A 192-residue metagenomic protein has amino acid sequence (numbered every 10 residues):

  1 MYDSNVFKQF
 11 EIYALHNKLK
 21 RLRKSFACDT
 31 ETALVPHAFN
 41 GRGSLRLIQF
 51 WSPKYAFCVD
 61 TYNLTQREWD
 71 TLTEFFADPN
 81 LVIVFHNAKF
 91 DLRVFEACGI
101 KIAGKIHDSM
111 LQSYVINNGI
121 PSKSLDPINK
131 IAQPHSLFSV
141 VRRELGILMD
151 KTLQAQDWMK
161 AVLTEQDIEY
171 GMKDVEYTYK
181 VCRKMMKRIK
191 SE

Functional and structural regions predicted by a protein language model:
M1-S139: Conserved RNase H-like, two-metal-ion catalytic cores of nucleic-acid enzymes
R142-E192: Acidic, Mg2+-coordinating catalytic module of metal-dependent nucleases/exonucleases that use a two-metal-ion mechanism
